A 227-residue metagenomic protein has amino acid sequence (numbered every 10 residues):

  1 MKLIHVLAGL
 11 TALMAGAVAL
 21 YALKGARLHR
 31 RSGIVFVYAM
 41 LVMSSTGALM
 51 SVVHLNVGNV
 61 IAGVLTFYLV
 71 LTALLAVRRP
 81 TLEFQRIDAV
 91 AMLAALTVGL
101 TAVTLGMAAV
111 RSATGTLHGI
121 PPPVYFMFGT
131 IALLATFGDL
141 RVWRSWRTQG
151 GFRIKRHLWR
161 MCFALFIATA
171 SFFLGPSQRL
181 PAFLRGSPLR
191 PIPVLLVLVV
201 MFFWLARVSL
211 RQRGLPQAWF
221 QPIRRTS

Functional and structural regions predicted by a protein language model:
M1-S227: Alpha-helical membrane insertion/targeting regions
